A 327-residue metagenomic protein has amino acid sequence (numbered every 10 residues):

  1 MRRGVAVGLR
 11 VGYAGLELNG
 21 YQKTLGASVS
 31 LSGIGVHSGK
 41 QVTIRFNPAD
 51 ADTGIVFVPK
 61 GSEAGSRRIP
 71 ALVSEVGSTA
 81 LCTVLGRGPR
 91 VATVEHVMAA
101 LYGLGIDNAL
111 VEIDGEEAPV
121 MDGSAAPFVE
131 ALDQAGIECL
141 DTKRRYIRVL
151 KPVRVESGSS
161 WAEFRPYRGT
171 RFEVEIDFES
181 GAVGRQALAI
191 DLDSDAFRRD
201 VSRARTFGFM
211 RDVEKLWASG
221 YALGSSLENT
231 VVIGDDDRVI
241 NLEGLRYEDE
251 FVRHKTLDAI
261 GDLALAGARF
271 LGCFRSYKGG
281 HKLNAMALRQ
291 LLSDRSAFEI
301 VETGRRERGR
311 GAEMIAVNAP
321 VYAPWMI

Functional and structural regions predicted by a protein language model:
R2-D107, E112-I327: C-terminal regulatory domains involved in ligand/effector binding and gene-expression control
